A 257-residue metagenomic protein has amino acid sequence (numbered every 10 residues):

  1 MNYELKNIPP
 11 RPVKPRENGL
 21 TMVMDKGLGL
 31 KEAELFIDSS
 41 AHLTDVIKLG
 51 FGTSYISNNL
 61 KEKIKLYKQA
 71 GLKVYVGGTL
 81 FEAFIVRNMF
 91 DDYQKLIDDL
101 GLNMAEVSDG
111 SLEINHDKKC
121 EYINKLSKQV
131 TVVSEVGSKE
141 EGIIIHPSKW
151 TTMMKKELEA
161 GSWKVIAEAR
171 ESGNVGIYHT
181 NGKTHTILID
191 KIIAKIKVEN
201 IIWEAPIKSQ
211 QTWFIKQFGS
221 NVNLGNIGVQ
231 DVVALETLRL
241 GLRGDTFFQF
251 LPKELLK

Functional and structural regions predicted by a protein language model:
M1-L66: Conserved N-terminal beta1-alpha1 strand-loop-helix module at the mouth
E4-N7, K191-K257: C-terminal alpha-helical cap/extension of soluble enzyme domains
E17-K31, G50-T53, Y75-M89, E135-K149: Active-site mouth loops of central-metabolism enzymes
N18-M24, D45-L49, V74-G78, A105-V107 (+4 more regions): Hydrophobic faces of well-ordered beta-strands that scaffold small-molecule active sites in alpha/beta enzyme cores
K31, S54-Y67, A83-D92, G110-V130 (+4 more regions): Active-site-adjacent beta->alpha loops and helix N-cap segments on the catalytic face of soluble alpha/beta enzymes
L35, M89-K95, I145-E159, P206-S220: Catalytic cores of alpha/beta
F36-S40, Y67, L96-I97, K125-L126 (+3 more regions): Generic structural signal for hydrophobic
H42-T44, A70-L72, D98-M104, L126-V132 (+3 more regions): Glycine-enriched alpha-helix->loop->beta-strand junction motifs that scaffold or abut catalytic
